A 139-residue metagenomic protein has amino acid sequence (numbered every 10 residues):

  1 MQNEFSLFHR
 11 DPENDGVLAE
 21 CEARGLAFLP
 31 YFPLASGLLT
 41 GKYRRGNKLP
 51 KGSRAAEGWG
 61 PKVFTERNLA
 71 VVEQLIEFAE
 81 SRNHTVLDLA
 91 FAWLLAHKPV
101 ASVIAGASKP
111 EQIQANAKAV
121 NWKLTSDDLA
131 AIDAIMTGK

Functional and structural regions predicted by a protein language model:
M1-G138: Beta/alpha (TIM)-barrel catalytic core signal, keyed to glycine-rich beta->alpha loops juxtaposed to Asp/Glu that bind
